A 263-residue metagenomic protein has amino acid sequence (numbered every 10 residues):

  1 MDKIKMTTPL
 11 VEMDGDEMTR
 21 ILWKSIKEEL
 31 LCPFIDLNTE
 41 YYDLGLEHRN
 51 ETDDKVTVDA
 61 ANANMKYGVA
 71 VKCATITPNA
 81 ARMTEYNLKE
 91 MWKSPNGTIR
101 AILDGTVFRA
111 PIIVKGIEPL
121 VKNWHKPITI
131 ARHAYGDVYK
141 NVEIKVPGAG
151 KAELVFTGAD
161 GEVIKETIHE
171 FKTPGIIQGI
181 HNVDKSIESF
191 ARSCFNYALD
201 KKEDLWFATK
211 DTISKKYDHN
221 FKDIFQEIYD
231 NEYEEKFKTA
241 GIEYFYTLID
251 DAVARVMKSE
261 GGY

Functional and structural regions predicted by a protein language model:
D2-T8, M18, L22-W23, E28-D53 (+1 more regions): N-terminal alpha-helical transmembrane segments of multi-pass membrane transport and channel/translocase proteins
K5-T8, L37, M65-Y67, I117 (+5 more regions): Short coil/turn connectors at secondary-structure junctions
M6-S25, L154-Y246: Glycine-rich phosphate/diphosphate-binding loop of Rossmann-like nucleotide-binding domains
L22-K24, R82-Y86, K140-K145, K216-F221 (+1 more regions): Short acidic, glycine/serine/threonine-rich loops at helix termini
E28-C32, D36, K66-V69, A101-D104 (+5 more regions): Generic secondary-structure signature for well-ordered alpha-helical cores
E47-A159, V163: N-terminal glycine-rich phosphate/adenylate-binding segment common to multiple enzyme folds
T52-K55, K215-Q226, M257-Y263: Short glycine/threonine-rich loop-to-helix capping motif typified by GTGT followed within a few residues by an Asp-Pro
A240-Y263: Glycine-rich anion/phosphate-binding loop at the beta-strand->alpha-helix junction
